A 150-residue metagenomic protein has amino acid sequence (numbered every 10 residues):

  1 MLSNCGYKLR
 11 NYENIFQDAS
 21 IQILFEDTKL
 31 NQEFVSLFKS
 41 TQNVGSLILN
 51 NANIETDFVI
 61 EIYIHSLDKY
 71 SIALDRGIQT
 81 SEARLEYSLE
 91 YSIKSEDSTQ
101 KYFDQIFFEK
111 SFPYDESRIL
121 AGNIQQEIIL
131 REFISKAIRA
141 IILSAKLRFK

Functional and structural regions predicted by a protein language model:
M1-N43, F149: A structural "domain/chain start" motif
F38, Q42, I93, D97 (+1 more regions): Sec/Tat-exported extracytoplasmic proteins
Q42-S46, K110: A common structural junction motif
G45-T56: Short acidic low-complexity segments
F58-Q105, K110-E127: Surface-exposed short loop/turn segments
S117-K150: C-terminal/domain-edge helix-coil "capping" segments
